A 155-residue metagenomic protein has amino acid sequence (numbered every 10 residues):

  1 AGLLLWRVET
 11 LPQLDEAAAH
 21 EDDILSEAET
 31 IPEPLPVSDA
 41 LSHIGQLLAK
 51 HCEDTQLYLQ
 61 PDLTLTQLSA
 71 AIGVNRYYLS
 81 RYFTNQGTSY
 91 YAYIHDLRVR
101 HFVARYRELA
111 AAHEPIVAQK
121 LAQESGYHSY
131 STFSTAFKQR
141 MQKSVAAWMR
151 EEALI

Functional and structural regions predicted by a protein language model:
A1-L3: Hydrophobic core of alpha-helical transmembrane segments in multi-pass integral membrane proteins
W6-S125, T132-Q139, A146-R150, L154-I155: Membrane-proximal linker segments that couple transmembrane helices to downstream signaling/catalytic modules
